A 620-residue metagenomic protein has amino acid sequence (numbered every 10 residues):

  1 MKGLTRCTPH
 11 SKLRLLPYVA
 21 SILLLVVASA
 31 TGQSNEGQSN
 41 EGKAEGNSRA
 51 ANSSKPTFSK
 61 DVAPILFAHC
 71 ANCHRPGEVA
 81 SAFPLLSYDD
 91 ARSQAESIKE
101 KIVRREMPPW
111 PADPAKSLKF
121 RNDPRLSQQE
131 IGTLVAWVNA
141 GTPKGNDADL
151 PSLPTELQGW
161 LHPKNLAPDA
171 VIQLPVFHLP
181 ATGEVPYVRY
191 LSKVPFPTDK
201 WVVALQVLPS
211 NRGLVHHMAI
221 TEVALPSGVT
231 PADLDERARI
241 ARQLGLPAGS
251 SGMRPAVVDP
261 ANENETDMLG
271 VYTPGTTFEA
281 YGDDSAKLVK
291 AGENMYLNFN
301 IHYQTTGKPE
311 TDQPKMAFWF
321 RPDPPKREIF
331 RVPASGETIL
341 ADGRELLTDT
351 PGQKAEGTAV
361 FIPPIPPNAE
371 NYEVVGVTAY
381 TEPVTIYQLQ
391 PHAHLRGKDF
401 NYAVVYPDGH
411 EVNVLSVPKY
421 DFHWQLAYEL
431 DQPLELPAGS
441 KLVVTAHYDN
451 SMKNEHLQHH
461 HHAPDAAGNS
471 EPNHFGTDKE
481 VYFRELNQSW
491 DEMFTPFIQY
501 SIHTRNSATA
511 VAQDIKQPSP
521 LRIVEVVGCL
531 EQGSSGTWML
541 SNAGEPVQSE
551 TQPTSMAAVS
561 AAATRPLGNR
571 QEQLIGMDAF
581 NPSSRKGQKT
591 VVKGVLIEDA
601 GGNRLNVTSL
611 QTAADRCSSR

Functional and structural regions predicted by a protein language model:
M1-L13: N-terminal secretory signal peptides that target proteins for export/translocation
R6, I65-A68, I523-V524, T612: Disulfide-bonded cysteine motifs in exported proteins
P17-A28: Bacterial N-terminal signal peptides
S29-K193, L208, N294-N300, T305: Aromatic- and Gly/Pro-enriched helix-to-coil junctions and flexible linker segments
A82, P109, D113-F120, D149-T385 (+1 more regions): Beta-strand-centric surfaces of beta-sandwich/beta-rich domains
Q128, A286-L288, P433, A579-S584: Short, surface-exposed secondary-structure edge patches
A508-R620: Conserved RNA-binding domains used in RNP assembly and mRNA/RNA metabolism
